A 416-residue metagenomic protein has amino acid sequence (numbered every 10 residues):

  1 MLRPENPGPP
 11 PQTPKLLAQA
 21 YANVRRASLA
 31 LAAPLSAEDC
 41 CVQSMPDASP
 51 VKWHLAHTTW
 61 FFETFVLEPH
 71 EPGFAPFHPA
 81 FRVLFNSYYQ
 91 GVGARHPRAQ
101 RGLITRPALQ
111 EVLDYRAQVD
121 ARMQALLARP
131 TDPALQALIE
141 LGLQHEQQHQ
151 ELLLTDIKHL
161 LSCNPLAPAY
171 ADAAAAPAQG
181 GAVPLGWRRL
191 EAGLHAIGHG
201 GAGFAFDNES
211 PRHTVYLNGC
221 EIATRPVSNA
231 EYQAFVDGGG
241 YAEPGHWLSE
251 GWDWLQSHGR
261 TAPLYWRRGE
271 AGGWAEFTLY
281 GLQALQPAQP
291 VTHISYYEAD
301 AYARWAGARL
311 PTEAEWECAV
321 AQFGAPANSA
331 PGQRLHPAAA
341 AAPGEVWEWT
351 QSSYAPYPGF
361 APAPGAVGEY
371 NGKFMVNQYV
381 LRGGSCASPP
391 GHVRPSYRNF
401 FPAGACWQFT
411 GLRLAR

Functional and structural regions predicted by a protein language model:
M1-A27, L31-S49, W53-R122, Q136-E140 (+9 more regions): Disulfide-stabilized, aromatic/cysteine-rich ligand-recognition loop
L35, L126-P130: Secondary-structure edge/capping motif, primarily at the C-terminal ends of alpha-helices and the immediately following
G142, E146-Q148, L152, D156 (+4 more regions): Functional-site microenvironments in short loops/helix caps that host divalent-cation chemistry
